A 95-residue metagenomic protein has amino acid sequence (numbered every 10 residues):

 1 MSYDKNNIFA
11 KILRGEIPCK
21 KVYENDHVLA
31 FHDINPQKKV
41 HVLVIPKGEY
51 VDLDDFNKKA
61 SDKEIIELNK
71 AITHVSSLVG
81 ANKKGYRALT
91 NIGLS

Functional and structural regions predicted by a protein language model:
M1-S95: HIT superfamily nucleotide-processing domains
